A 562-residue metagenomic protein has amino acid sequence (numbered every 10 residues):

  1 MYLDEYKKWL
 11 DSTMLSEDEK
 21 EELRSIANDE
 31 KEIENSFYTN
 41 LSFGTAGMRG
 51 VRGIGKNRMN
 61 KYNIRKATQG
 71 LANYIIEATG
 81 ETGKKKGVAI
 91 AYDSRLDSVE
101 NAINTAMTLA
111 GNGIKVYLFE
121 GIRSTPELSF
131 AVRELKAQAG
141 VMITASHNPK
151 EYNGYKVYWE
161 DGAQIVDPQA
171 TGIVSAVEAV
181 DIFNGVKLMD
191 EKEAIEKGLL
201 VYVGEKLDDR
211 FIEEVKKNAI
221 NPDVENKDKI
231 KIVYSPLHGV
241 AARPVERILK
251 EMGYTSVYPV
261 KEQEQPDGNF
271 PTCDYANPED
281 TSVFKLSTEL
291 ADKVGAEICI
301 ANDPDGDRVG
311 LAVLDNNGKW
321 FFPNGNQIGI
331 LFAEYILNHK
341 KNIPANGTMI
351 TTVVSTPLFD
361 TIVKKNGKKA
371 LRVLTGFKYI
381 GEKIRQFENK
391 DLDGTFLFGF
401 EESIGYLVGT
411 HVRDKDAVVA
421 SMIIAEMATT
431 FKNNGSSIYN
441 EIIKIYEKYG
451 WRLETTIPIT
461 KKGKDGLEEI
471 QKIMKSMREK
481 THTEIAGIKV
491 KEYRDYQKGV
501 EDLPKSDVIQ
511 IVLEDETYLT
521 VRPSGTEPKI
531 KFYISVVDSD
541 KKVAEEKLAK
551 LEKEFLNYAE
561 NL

Functional and structural regions predicted by a protein language model:
Y6-T105, E193-I195, L200-I230, V240: An N-terminal, well-structured beta->alpha segment
E32-F37, L41, N153-V283, L290-A291: Gly/Ser/Thr-enriched, mixed-charge loops and adjacent short helices that form phosphate/oxyanion-binding elements
F37-N57, A145-N148, I232, P236-I248 (+4 more regions): Conserved phosphate/anionic-ligand binding catalytic regions in large, soluble enzymes, centered on
E81, A89-Y152, K250, T255-G310: N-terminal small/polar loop signature for handling phosphorylated ligands or for N-terminal nucleophile
N101-L109, Y152-W159, D307-I328, F359: Short Gly/Thr/Asp-enriched flexible loops that form oxyanion-binding sites at enzyme active sites
E120-D181, N277-A301, I330-I336, T348-F359 (+1 more regions): Phosphate/diphosphate-binding loops
A296-I298, F321, H339-R522, K529-Y533 (+2 more regions): Phosphate-binding and adjacent anionic-ligand microenvironments
